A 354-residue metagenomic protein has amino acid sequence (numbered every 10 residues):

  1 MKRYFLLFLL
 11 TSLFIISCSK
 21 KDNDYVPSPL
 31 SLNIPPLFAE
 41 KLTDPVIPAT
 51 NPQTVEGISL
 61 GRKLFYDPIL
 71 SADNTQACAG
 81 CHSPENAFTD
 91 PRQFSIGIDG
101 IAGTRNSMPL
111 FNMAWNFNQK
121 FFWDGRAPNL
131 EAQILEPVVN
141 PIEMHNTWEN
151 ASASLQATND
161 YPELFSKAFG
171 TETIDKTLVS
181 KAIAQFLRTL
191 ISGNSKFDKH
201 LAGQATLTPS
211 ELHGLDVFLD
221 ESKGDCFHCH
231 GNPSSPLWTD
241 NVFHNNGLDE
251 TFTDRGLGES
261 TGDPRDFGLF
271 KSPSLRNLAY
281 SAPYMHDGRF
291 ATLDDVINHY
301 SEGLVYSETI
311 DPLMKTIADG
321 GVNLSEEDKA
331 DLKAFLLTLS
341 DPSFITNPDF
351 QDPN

Functional and structural regions predicted by a protein language model:
Y4-L13: Sec-dependent N-terminal signal peptides
I15-S17: C-terminal motif of bacterial Sec signal peptides marking the signal peptidase cleavage site
S19-D22: Bacterial signal peptide processing site
D24-E136, D198-H299, L304-D311, I345-N354: Short glycine/threonine-rich turn/loop motifs
N74-A77, N106, R126, T147 (+3 more regions): Generic hydrophobic, aliphatic-rich segments that mediate packing or membrane embedding
P141-H145: A gly/proline- and charged-residue-enriched helix-loop-helix capping module
W148-K167, T171-G193, A279, R289-N354: C-terminal capping alpha-helices of c-type cytochrome domains
